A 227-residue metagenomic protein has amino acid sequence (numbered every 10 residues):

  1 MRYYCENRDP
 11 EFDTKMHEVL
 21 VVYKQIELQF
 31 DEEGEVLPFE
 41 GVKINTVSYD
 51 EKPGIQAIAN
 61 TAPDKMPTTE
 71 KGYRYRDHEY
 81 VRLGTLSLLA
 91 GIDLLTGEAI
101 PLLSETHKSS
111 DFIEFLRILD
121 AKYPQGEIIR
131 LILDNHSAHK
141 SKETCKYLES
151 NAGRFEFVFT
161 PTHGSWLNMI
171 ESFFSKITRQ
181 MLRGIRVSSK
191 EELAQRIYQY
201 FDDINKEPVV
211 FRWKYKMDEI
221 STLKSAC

Functional and structural regions predicted by a protein language model:
M1-R82, K224-C227: Charge-mixed, compositionally biased segments that are often intrinsically disordered regulatory tracts
S48-D50, G91, G97, L116 (+5 more regions): Mobile genetic element proteins and their domesticated derivatives, centered on retroelements and DNA transposons
K52-I55, T61, L94-T96, H136-A138 (+2 more regions): Short, solvent-exposed loop/turn segments at secondary-structure junctions
A57, P67-E127: Electropositive, glycine- and tryptophan-enriched low-complexity nucleic-acid-binding patches
Y75-Y80, E149-M169, I185-V187: RNase H-like polynucleotidyl transferase catalytic core
H107-K108, L131-K142, T162-L167: Acidic, metal-coordinating catalytic cores used for nucleic-acid/nucleotide bond scission and strand-transfer chemistry
I170-E192, N205: Active-site proximal helix-loop segment of RNase H-like, two-metal nucleases, encompassing DDE(D)
E192-C227: C-terminal domain-tail junction helix/linker
